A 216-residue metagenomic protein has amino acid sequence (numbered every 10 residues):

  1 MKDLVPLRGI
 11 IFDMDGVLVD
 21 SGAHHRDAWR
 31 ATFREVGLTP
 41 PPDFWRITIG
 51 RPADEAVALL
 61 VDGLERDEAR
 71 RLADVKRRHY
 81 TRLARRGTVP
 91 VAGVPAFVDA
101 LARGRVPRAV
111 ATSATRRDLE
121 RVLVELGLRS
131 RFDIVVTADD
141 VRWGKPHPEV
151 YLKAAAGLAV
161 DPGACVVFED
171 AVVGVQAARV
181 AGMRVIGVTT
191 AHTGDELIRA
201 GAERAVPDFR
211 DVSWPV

Functional and structural regions predicted by a protein language model:
M1-R8, D99-A102, V106, T115-V216: Asp-based, Mg2+/Mn2+-dependent phosphohydrolase catalytic module
D3-V106, R117: N-terminal helical cap/lid subdomain that shapes the substrate entry/recognition surface in HAD-like hydrolases
D13, V17, T112, D170: Conserved G/P- and acidic residue-centered "switch" motifs that form tight phosphate/ATP-binding loops in soluble
